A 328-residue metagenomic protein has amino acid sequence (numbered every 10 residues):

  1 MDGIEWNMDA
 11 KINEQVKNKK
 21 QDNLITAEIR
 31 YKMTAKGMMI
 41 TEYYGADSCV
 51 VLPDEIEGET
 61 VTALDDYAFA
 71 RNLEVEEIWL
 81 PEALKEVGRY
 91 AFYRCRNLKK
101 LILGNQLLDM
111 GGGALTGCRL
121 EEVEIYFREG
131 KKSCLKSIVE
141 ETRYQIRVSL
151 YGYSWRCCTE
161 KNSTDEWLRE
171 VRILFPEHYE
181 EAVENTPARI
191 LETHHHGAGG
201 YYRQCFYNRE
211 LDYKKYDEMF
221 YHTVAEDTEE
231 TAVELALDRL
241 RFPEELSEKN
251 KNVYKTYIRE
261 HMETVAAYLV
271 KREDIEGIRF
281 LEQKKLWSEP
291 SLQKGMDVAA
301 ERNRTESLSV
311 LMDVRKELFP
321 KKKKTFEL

Functional and structural regions predicted by a protein language model:
D2, D9, L24-M38, Y44-T62 (+6 more regions): Structural signature of tandem-repeat unit edges
L235-Y254, E276-L281: Repeat-mediated protein-protein interaction surfaces in helical alpha-solenoids
R239-P243, R272, K284-K285, R302 (+2 more regions): Residue-level signature of the C-terminal ends
S247-M262, L286-Q293, K316-E327: Ankyrin repeat arrays, specifically the small/polar loop and inter-repeat linker segments at the C-terminal end of each
D274-E282, R304-D313: Ankyrin repeat structural motif
